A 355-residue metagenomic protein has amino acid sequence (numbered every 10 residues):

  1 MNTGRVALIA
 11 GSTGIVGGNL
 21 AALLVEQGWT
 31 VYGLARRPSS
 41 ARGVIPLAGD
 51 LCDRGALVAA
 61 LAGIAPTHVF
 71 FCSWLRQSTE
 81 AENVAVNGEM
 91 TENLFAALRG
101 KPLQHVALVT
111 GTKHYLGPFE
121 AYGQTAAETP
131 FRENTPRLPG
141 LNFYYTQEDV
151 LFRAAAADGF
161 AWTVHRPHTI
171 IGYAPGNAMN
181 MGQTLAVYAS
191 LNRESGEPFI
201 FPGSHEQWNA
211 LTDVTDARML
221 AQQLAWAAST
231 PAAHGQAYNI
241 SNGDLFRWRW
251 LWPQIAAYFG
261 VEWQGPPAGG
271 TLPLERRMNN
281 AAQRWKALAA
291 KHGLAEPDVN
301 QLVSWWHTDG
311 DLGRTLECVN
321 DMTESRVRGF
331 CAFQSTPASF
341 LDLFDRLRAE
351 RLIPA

Functional and structural regions predicted by a protein language model:
G4-Q27: N-terminal Rossmann NAD(P)H-binding glycine-rich loop of SDR-like oxidoreductase domains
W29-P38: Conserved glycine-rich Rossmann-like NAD(P)H-binding loop of the short-chain dehydrogenase/reductase
S39-A41, A48-N93: NAD(P)H-binding glycine-rich loop region in Rossmannoid oxidoreductase-like domains and their noncatalytic homologs
V69-F70, E82, E89-F143: Conserved Rossmann-fold NAD(P)-dependent oxidoreductase catalytic core, especially the SDR/UDP-sugar
T135-H168, Y173: Active-site Tyr-X1-5-Lys
D158, G172-Y188, R218, W226-Y238 (+1 more regions): Glycine/proline-rich active-site loop of Rossmann-fold NAD(P)-dependent oxidoreductases
V187-T215: A conserved pocket-lining segment of Rossmann-fold NAD(P)-dependent short-chain dehydrogenase/reductase
A221-D309, G313, D321-T323, V327 (+1 more regions): Mid/C-terminal beta-alpha module of Rossmann-like enzyme folds, strongest in SDR-family dehydrogenases/epimerases
